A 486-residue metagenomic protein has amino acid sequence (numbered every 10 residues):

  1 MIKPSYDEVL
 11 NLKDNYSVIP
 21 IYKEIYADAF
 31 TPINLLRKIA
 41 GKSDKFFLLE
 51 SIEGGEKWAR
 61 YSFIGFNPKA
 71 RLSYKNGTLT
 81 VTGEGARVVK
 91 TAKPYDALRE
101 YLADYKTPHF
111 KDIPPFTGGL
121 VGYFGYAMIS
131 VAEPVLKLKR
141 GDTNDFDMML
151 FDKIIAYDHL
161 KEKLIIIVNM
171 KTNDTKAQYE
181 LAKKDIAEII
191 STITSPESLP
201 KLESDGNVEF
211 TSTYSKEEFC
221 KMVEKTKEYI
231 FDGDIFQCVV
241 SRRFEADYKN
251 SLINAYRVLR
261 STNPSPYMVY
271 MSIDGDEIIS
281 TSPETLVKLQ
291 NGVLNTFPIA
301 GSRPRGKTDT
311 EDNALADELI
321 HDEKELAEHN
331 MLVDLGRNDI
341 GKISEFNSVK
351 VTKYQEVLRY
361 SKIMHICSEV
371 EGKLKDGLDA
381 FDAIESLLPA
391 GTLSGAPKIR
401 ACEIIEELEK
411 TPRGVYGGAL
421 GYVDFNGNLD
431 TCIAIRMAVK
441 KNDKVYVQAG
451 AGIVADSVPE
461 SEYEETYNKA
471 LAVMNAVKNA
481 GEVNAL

Functional and structural regions predicted by a protein language model:
M1-L486: Extended alpha-helical targeting/anchoring segments, especially N-terminal organellar/secretory targeting helices
